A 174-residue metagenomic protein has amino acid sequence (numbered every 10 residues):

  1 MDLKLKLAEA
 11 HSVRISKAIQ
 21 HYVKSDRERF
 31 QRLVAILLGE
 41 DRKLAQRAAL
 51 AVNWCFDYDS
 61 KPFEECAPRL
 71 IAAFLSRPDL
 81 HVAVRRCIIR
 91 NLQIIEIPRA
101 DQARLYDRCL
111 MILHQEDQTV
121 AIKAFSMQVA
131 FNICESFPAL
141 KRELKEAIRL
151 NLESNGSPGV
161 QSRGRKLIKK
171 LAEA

Functional and structural regions predicted by a protein language model:
M1-A174: Alpha-helical scaffold domains
